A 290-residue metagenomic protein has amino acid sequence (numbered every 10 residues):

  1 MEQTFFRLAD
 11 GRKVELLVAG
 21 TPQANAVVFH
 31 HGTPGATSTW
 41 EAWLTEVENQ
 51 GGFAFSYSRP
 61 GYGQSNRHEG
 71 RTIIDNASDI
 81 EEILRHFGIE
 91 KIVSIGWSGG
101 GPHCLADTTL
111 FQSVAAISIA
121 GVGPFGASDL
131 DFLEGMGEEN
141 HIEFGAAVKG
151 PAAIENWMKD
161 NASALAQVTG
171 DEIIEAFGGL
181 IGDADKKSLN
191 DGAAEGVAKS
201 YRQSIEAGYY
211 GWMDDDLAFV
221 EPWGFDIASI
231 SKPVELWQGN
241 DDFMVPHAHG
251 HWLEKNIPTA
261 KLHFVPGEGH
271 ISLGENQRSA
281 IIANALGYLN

Functional and structural regions predicted by a protein language model:
R12-Q64: Conserved HGGG/HGGXW glycine-rich cap/lid loop of the alpha/beta-hydrolase fold
S58-G63, V122, E268-G269: Short beta-to-alpha linker loops that shape the active-site pocket of alpha/beta-hydrolase fold enzymes
D75-V93: Conserved acidic catalytic loop of the alpha/beta-hydrolase fold
I92-F132: Conserved hydrolase catalytic core segment
M136-F225: Alpha/beta-hydrolase
I230, L236-Q238, D242: Short beta-strand/loop motif that positions the catalytic acidic residue of the alpha/beta-hydrolase fold
F243-H249: Conserved alpha/beta-hydrolase "acid-adjacent" motif
T259-N290: Catalytic active-site module of serine/aspartate enzymes centered on a nucleophile-bearing elbow/loop
